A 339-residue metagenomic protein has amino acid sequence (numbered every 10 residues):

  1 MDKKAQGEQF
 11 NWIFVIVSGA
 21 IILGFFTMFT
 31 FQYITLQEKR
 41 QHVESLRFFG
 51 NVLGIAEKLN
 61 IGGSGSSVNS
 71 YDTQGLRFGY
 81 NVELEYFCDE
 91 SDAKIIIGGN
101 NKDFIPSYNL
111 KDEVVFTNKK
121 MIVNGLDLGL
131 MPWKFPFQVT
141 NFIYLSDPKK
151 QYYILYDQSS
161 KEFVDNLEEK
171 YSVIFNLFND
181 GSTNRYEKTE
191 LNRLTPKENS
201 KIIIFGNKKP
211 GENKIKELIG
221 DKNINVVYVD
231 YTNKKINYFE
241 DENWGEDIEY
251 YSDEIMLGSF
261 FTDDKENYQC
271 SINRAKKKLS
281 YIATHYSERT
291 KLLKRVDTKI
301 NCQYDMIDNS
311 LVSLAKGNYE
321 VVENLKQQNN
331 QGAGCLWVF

Functional and structural regions predicted by a protein language model:
M1-F14: Glycine-centered recognition micro-motifs in short, flexible terminal segments and loops
F14-F339: Long, compositionally biased, intrinsically disordered regions
